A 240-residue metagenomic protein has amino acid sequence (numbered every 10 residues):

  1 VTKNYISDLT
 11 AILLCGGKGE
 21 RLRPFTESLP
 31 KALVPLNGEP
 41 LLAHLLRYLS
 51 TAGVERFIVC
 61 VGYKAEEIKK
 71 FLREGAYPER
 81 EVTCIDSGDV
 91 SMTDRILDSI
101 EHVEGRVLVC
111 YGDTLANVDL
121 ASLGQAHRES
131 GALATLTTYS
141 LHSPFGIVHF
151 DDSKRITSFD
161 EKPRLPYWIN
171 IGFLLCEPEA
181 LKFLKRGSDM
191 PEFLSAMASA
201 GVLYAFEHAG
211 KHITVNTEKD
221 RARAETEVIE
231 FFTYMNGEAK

Functional and structural regions predicted by a protein language model:
V1-E27, V202: N-terminal nucleotide-binding beta1-loop-alpha1 segment
V1-L13, P35, E39-Y111, L120-S122 (+2 more regions): Conserved N-terminal catalytic core of the sugar/cofactor nucleotidyltransferase
K18, D113-T114: Active-site metal-binding loops of divalent metal-dependent hydrolases
L22, I68-L72, A224: Hydrophobic packing residues within well-ordered alpha-helices of enzyme cores
L33, V148-F150, A205: A structural signal for short hydrophobic beta-strand segments in well-ordered beta-sheet cores
L42, I68, S99, D113 (+4 more regions): Residue-level signal for inorganic ion chemistry
L108, L115, G124, R128 (+2 more regions): Catalytic-core segments of class I nucleotidyltransferases/pyrophosphorylases that form NMP-activated intermediates
S130-S140: A short, conserved acidic/glycine-rich loop-to-beta-strand motif that forms the donor nucleotide-sugar/metal
